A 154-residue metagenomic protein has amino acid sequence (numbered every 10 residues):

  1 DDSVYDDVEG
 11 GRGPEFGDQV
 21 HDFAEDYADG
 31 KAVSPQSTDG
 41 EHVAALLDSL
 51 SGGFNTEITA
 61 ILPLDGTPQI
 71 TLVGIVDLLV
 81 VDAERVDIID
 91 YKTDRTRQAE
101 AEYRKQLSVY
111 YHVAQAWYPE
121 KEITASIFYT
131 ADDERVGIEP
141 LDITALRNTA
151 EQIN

Functional and structural regions predicted by a protein language model:
D1-V76: Nuclease catalytic cores
G66-R147: Mg2+/Mn2+-dependent nuclease catalytic core
R147-N154: Polybasic (Lys/Arg-rich)
